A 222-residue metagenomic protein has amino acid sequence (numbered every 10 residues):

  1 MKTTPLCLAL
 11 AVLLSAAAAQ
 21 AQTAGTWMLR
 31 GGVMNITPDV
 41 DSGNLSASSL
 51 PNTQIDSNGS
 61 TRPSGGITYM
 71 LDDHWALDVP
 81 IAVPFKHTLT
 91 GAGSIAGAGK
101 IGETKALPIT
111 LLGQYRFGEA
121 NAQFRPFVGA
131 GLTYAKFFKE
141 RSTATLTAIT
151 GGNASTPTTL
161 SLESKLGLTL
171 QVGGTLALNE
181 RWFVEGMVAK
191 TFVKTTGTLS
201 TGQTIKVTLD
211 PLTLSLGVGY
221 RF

Functional and structural regions predicted by a protein language model:
M1-G25: Cleavable N-terminal export/targeting peptides
Q20-T68: Short glycine/proline- and aromatic-enriched beta-strand/turn motifs that initiate or cap beta-hairpins
A21-T26, H74, G118-R125, L178-R181: Short loop/turn motifs that connect adjacent beta-strands in outer-membrane beta-barrel proteins
G25, G59-P63, E103-I109, F124 (+2 more regions): Residues that define the transmembrane beta-barrel architecture of outer-membrane proteins
N35-D39, G66-L146, P211-F222: Gram-negative (and chloroplast) outer-membrane scaffold detector with strong preference for beta-barrel transmembrane
D41-I55, F85-A106, K136-S164, K194-V207: Flexible, solvent-exposed loop segments that connect beta-strands
K86-T90, N179-F222: Predominantly the C-terminal beta-signal and adjacent terminal strand-loop region of outer-membrane beta-barrel
I109-L111, V128-Y134, S164-G174, K190: Hydrophobic alpha-helical segments of small multi-pass membrane proteins
